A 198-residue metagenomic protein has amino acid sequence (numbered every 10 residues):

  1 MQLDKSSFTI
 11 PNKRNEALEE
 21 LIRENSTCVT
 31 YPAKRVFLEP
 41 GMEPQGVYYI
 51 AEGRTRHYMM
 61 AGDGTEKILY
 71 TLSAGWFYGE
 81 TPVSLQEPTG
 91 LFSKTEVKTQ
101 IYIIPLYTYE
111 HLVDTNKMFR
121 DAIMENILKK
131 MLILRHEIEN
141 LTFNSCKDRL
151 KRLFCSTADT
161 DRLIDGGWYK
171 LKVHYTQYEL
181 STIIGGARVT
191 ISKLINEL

Functional and structural regions predicted by a protein language model:
M1-K5, K13-A17, T115-E125, K129-T142: Inter-domain helical "communication" segments and dimerization helices that couple sensory or membrane-embedded modules
M1-R35, F77-Y78, P82-S84: Cyclic nucleotide-binding regulatory module and flanking cytosolic helices
R35-V97: Cyclic nucleotide-binding regulatory domains
Y70-L132: Cyclic-nucleotide recognition modules
L112-N116, L134, T157-I164: Basic, amphipathic alpha-helical hairpins
H136-C146, L163-L171: Short, Lys/Arg-enriched, Trp-marked, Pro/Gly-tolerant hinge/linker segments that flank
T142, C146-R149, L153, T176: N-terminal positioning helix adjacent to the helix-turn-helix/winged-helix DNA-binding module
D159-L198: Phosphate-/nucleic-acid-contacting segments
